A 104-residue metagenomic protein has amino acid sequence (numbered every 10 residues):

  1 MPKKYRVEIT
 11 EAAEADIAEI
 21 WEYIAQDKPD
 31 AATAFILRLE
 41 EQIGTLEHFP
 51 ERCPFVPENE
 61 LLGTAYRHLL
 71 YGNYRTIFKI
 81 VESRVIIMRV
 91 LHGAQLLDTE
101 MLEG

Functional and structural regions predicted by a protein language model:
M1-T64: Basic, Lys/Arg-enriched alpha-helical interface segments
Q26-P29, A65, M88-V90, L97: Short, low-complexity, polar/charged sequence segments that are solvent-exposed and flexible
Y71-G104: Enriched for short, Lys/Arg-rich terminal
